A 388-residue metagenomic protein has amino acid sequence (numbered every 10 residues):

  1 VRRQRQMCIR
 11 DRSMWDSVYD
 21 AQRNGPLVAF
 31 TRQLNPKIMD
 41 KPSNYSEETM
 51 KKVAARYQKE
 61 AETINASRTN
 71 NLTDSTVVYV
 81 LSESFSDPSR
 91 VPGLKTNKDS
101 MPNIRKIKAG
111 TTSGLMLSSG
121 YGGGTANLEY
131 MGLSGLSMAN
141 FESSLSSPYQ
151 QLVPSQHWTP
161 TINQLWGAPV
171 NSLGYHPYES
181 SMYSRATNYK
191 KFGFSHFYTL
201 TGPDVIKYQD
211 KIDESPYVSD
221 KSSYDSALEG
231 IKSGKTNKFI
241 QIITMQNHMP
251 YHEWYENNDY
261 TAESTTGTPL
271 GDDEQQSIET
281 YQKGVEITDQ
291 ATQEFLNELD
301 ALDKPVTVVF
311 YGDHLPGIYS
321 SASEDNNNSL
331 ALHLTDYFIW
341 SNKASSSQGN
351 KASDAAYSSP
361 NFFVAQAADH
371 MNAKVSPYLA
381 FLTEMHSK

Functional and structural regions predicted by a protein language model:
V1: BZIP DNA-binding basic region
Q4-I9: Short, small-residue-biased leader/transition segments that mark boundaries at the very start of proteins
R10-Y79: Membrane-interface segments at or immediately adjacent to transmembrane helices that form the boundary between
A55, A61-N71, S82, D87-K388: Solvent-exposed soluble domains appended to multi-pass membrane proteins
